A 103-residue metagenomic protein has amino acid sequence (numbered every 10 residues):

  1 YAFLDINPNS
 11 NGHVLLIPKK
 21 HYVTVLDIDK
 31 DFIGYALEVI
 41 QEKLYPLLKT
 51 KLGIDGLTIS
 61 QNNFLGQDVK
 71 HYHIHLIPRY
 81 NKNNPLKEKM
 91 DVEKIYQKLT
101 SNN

Functional and structural regions predicted by a protein language model:
Y1-N103: HIT superfamily nucleotide-processing domains
